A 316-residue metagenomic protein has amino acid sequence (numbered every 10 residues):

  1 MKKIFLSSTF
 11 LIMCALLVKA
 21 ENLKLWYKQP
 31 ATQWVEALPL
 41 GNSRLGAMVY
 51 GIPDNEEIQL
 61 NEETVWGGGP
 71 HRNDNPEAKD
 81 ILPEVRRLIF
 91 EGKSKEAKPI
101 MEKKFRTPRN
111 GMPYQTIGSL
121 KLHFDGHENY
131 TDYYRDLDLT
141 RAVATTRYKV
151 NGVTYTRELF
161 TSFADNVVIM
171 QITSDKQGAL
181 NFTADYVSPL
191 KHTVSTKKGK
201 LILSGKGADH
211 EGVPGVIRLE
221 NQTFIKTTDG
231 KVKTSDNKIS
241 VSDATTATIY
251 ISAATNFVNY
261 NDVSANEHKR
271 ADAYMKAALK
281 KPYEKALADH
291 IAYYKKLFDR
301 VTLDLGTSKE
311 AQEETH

Functional and structural regions predicted by a protein language model:
M1-E21: Bacterial Sec-dependent N-terminal signal peptides
E21-H316: Aromatic-residue-lined binding/catalytic grooves and analogous aromatic/hydrophobic interfacial grooves in multimeric
